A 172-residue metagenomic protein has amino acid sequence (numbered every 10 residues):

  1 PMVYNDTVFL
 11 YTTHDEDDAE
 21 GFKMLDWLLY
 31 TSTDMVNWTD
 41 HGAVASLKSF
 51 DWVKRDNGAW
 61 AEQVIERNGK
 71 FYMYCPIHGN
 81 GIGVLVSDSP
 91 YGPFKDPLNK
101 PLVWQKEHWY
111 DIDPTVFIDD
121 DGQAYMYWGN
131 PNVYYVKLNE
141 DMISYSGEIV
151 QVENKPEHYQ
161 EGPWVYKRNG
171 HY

Functional and structural regions predicted by a protein language model:
P1-Y172: Carbohydrate-active catalytic/glycan-binding domains of CAZyme proteins, especially the secreted or lumenal ectodomains
